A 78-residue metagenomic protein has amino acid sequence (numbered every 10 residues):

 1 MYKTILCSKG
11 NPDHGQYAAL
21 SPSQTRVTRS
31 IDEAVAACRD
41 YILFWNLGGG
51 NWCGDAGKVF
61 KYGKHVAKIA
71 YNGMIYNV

Functional and structural regions predicted by a protein language model:
M1-S21: Short aromatic-glycine-(Arg/Gly/Cys) micro-motifs in beta-strand/loop hairpins
T4-I5, A34, C38, V59: Hydrophobic beta-strand residues in large extracellular and virion-surface proteins
L6-K9, R29, K61, Y71: Surface-exposed beta-strand edges and flanking loops
H14-A18, E33, V66: Residue-level detector of intrinsically disordered, flexible termini and proteolytic processing junctions
G15-Y17, A36, F44, Y76: A generic signature of intrinsically disordered, low-complexity regions enriched in glycine/proline and charged/polar
L20-D32: A short, exposed loop/beta-hairpin motif centered on an aromatic-Gly-Thr core
R29-N51: A short, charged, amphipathic alpha-helix used as a generic interaction element across diverse proteins
L43-V78: Short, mixed-charge low-complexity intrinsically disordered segments
